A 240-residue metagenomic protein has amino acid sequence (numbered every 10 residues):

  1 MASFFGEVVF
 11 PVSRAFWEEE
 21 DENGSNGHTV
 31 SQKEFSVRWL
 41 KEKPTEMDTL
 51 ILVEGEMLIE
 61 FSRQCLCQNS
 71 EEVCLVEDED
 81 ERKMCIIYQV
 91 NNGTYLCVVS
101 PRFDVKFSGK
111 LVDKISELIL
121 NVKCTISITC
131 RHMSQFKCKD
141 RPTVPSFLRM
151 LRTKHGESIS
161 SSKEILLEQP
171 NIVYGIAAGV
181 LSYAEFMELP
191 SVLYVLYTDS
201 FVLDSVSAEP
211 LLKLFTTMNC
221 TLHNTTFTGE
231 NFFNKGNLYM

Functional and structural regions predicted by a protein language model:
M1-C124, C130-P142, F186, N237-Y239: N-terminal catalytic or cofactor-binding beta/alpha core of small enzyme domains
T125-C130, V192-L196: A structural signal for short, well-ordered beta-strand segments and their strand-loop junctions that often border
C138, P142-M240: C-terminal folded domains that constitute the principal catalytic or ligand-binding module of multi-domain proteins
